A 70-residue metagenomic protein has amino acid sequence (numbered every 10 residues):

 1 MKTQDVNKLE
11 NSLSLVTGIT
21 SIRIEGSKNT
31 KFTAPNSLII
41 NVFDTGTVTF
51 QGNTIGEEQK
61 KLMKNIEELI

Functional and structural regions predicted by a protein language model:
M1-I39, K61-N65: Short Lys/Arg-enriched alpha/beta "domain-start" segment
L38-K61: Intrinsically disordered, low-complexity regulatory segments enriched in Ser/Thr/Pro and charged residues
I66-I70: A common structural junction motif
